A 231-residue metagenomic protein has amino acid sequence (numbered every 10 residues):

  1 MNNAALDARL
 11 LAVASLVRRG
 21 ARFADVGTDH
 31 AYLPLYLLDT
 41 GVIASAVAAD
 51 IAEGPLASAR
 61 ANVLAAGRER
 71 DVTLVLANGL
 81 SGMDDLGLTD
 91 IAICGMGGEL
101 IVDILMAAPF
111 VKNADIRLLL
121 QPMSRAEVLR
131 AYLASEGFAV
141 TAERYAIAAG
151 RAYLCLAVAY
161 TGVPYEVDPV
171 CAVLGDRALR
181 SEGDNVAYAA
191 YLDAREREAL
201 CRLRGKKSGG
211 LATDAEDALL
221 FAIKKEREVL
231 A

Functional and structural regions predicted by a protein language model:
M1-G20, L35: S-adenosyl-L-methionine
N2-L6, G82, E99-A231: Class I S-adenosyl-L-methionine
G20-D29: Conserved class I S-adenosyl-L-methionine
H30-I43: Conserved SAM-binding loop of SAM-dependent methyltransferases across substrates and taxa, primarily the Class I
S45-D50: Conserved SAM-binding motif I beta-strand of class I
A52-G54: Conserved SAM/SAH-binding beta-strand->alpha-helix loop
A57-L86: S-adenosyl-L-methionine
L88-G95: Short SAM/SAH-binding signature in class I
